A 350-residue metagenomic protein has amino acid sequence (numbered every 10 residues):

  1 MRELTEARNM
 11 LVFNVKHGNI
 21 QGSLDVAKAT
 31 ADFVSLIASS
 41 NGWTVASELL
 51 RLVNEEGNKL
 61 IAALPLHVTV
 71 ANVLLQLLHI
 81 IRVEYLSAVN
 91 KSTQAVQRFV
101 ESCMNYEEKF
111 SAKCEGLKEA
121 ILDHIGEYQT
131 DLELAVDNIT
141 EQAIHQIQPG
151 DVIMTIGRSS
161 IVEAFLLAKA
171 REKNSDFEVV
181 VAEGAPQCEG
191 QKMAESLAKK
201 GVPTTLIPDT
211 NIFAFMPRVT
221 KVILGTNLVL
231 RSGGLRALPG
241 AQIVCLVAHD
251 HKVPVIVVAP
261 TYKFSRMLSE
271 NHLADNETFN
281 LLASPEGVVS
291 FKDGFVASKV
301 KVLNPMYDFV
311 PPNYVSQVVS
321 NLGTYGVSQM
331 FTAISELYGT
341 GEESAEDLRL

Functional and structural regions predicted by a protein language model:
M1-K113: Long amphipathic alpha-helical segments
T5, L24, K28, S47-N54 (+10 more regions): Electropositive phosphate-/nucleotide-binding environments in soluble metabolic enzymes
S35, S39, T140-Q148, L166-A170: Generic structural signal for well-ordered alpha-helical scaffold segments
E56, I139-Q142, V247: Residues within well-formed alpha-helices
H79-I81, Q97-P149, D176-V222: Ligand-binding beta-strand-loop-alpha-helix segment within the catalytic cores of soluble metabolic enzymes
V152-E163, P186: Gly/Ser/Thr-rich loops at beta-strand to alpha-helix junctions that form or flank small-molecule/cofactor-binding
E163-A164, A170-D176, A182-L350: Conserved phosphate- and dinucleotide-binding cores of soluble alpha/beta proteins, encompassing both enzyme active
